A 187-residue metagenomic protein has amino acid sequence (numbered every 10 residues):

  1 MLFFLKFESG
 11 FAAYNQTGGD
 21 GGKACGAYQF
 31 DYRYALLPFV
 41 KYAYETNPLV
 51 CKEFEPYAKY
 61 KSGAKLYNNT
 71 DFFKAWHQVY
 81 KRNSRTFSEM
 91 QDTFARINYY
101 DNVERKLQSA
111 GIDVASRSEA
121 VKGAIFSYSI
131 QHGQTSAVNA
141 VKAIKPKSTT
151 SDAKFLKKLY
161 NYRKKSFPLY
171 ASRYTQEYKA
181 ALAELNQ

Functional and structural regions predicted by a protein language model:
M1-A115, A120-Q187: Cell-wall polysaccharide-cleaving catalytic domain and substrate-binding groove, primarily in peptidoglycan/chitin
